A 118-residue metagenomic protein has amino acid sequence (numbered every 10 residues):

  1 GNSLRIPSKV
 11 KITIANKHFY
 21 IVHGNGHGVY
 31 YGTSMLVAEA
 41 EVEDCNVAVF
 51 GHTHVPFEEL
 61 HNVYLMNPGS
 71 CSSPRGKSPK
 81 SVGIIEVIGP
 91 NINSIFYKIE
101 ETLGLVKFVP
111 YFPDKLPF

Functional and structural regions predicted by a protein language model:
G1-I14: Core catalytic region of metal-dependent phosphoesterases/phosphodiesterases, especially metallo-beta-lactamase-like
I14-A15, L60: Structural motif
K17, G24-G26, T53: Histidine- and/or cysteine-centered catalytic micro-motif in compact active-site loops
K17-F19, V47: Structural motif
F19, N91-N93, G104: Hydrophobic residues embedded in beta-strands of well-ordered beta-sheets
V29-I95: Conserved beta-sheet core of the metallophosphoesterase superfamily
N91-N93, V109-F118: Non-catalytic terminal accessory segments
I95-K107: Short, solvent-exposed aromatic-acidic interface loops
